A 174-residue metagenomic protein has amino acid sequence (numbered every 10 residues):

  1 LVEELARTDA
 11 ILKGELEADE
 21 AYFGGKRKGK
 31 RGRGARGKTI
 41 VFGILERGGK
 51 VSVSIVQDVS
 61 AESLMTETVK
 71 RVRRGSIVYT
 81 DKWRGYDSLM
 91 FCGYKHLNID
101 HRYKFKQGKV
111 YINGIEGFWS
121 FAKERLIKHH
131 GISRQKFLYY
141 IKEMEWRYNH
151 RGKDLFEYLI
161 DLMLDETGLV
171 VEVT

Functional and structural regions predicted by a protein language model:
L1-T174: Residue-level recognition of single "structural anchor" positions that define or cap local secondary structure
